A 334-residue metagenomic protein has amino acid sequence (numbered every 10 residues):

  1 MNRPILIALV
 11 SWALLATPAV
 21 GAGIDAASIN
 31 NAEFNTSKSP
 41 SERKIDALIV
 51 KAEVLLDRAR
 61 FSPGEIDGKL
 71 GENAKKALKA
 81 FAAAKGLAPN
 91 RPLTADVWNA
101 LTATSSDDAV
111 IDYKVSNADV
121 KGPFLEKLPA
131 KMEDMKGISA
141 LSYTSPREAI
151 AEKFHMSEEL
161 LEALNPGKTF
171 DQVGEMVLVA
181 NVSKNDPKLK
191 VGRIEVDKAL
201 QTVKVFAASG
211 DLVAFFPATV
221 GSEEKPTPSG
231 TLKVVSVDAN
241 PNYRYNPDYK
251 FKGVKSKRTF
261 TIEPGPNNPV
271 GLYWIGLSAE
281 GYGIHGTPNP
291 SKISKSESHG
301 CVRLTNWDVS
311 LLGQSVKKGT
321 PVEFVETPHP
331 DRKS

Functional and structural regions predicted by a protein language model:
M1-I7: Bacterial N-terminal signal peptides that target proteins for export
I7-A16: Bacterial N-terminal signal peptides
T17-G23: Sec/Tat signal peptide C-region and signal peptidase I cleavage site
E42-K76, D119-H155: Primarily a LysM-type cell-wall glycan-binding module
P63, R147, E159-P166, L178-R193 (+4 more regions): N-terminal post-signal-peptidase region of extra-cytosolic proteins
E72-D119, E162-R193, V322: Extracellular LysM carbohydrate-binding repeats and other cell-envelope/extracellular binding modules
K188-T287, P330, S334: Gly/Pro-biased beta-strand-loop elements
W307-S334: N-terminal targeting pre-sequences for secretion and organelle import
